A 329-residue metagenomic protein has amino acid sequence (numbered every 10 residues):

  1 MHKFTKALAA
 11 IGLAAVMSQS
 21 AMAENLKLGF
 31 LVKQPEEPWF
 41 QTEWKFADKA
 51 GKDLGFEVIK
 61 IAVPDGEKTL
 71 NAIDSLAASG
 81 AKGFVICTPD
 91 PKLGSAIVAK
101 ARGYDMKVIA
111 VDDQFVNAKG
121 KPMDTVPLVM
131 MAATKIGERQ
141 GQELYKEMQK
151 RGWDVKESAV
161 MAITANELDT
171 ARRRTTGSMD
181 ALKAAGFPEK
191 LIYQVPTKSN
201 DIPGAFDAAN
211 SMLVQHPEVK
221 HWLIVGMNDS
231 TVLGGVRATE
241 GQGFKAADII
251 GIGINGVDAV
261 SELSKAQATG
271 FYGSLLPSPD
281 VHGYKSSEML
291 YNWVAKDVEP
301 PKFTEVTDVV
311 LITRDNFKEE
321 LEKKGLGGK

Functional and structural regions predicted by a protein language model:
L26-F46, A50-L54, I59-N71, S75 (+5 more regions): Extracytoplasmic "Venus flytrap"
G29-F30, A81-P89, K107-V111, M161-A162 (+3 more regions): Periplasmic-binding protein-like
W39-L54, I136-E143, D169-E189, G204 (+2 more regions): Short, solvent-exposed amphipathic alpha-helices that sit in or adjacent to ligand/effector-binding or catalytic
V58-G80, V195-H216, V232-G235, A259-V260: Structural motif
P64-M131, D229-G235: Beta-alpha junction/loop-to-helix N-cap segments that form part of ligand/metal-binding clefts
T69, L128-E157, A205-F206, N255-S261 (+1 more regions): Hydrophobic alpha-helical segments within soluble ligand-binding/sensing domains
I109-K119, V225-Y272: Venus flytrap/periplasmic-binding-protein-like
A162-A165, T170, P277-K329: Hinge/cleft segment of the Venus flytrap/periplasmic-binding protein
